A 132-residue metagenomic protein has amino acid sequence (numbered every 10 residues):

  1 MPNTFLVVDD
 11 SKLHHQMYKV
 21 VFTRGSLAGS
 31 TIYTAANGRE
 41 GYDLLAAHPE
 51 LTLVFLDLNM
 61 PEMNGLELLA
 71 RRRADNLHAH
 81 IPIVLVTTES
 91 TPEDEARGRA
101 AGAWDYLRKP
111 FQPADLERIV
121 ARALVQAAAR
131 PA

Functional and structural regions predicted by a protein language model:
K12-Y33: Two-component/phosphorelay signaling modules centered on CheY-like receiver
T34-D43, G65: Helix N-cap/capping motif at the beta->alpha junctions
D43, L66-A79: Short amphipathic alpha-helix used as the core "switch/output" element in two-component signaling
P49-F55: Active-site beta3 strand of CheY-like receiver
D57, T87: Active-site residues of response regulator receiver
M60: Receiver (REC) domain active-site loop signature in two-component systems and cognate sites in sensor histidine kinases
F111-V120: C-terminal output helix
